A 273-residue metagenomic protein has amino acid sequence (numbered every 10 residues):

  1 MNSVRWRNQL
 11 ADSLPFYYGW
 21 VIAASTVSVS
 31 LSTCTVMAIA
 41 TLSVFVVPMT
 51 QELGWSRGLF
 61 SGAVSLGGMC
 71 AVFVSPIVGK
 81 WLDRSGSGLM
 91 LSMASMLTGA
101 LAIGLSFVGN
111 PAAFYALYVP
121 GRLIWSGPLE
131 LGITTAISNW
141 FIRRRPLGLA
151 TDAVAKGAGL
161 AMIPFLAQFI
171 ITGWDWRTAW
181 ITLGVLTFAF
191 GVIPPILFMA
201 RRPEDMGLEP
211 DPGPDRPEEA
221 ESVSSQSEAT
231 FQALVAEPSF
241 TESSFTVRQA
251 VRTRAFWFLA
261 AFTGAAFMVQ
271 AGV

Functional and structural regions predicted by a protein language model:
S30-S32, L101, A112-P128, A153 (+1 more regions): Hydrophobic core of transmembrane alpha-helices in multi-pass small-molecule transporters, especially MFS/SLC-type
I39-V47, R248-V273: Extracytoplasmic gate region of multi-pass secondary transporters
A40, G68-P76, L160-A161: Residue-level signature of mid-helix packing/kink "hotspots" within the transmembrane helices of 12-pass Major
M49, G127-F141: Intracellular juxtamembrane helix-capping segments at the cytosolic ends of symmetry-related transmembrane helices
F73-S87: Helix-to-loop junctions at the C-terminal end of transmembrane segments in multipass secondary transporters
M96-N110: C-terminal ends and interior cores of transmembrane alpha-helices in multi-pass membrane transporters/permeases
T151, A155-M206: Helix-loop-helix hairpin linking two adjacent transmembrane segments in secondary transporters
V185-L234: C-terminal membrane-cytosol helix-exit motif in multi-pass small-molecule transporters
